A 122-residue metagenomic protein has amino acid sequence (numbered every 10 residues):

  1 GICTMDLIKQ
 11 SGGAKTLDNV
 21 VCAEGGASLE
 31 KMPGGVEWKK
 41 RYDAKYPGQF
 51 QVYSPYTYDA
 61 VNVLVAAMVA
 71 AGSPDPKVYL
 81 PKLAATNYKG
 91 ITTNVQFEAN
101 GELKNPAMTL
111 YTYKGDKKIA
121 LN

Functional and structural regions predicted by a protein language model:
G1-N122: Extracytosolic ligand-binding ectodomains
